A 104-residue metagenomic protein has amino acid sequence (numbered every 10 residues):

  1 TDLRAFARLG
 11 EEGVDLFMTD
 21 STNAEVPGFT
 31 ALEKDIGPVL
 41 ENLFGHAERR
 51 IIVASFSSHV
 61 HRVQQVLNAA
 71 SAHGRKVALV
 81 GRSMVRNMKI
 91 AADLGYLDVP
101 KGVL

Functional and structural regions predicted by a protein language model:
T1-L104: His/Asp/Glu-rich metal-coordinating catalytic cores of metallo-dependent phosphodiesterases/hydrolases acting on
